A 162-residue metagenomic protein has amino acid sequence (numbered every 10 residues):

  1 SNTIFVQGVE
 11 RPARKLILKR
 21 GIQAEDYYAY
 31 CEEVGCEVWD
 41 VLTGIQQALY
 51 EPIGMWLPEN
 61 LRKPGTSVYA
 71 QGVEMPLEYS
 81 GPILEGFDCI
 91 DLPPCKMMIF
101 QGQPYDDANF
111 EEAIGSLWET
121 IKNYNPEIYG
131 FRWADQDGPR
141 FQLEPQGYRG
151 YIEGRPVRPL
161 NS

Functional and structural regions predicted by a protein language model:
S1-S162: A solvent-exposed interaction/effector surface
